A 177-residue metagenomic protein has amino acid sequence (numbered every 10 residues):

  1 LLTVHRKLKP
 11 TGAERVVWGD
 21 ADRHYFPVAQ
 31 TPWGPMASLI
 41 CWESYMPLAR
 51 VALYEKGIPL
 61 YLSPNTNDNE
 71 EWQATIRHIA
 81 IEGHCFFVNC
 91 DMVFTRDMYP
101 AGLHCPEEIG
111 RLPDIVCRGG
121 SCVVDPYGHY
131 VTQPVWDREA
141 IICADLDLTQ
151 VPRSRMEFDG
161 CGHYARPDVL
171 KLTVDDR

Functional and structural regions predicted by a protein language model:
L1-P59, N65, N69-H78, E157: Active-site catalytic loop in hydrolytic enzyme cores
T3-V4, F87-C90: General beta-strand structural signal in soluble alpha/beta enzymes
L8, A13-R15, F26, L39 (+5 more regions): Generic secondary-structure boundary/loop-capping signal
V28-Q30, I79, P113, Q133-P134: Short secondary-structure boundary/capping segments
L60, F86: Short, Asp-centered acidic motifs that coordinate Mg2+ and/or phosphate in catalytic or ligand-binding sites
S63-P64, C90: Generic beta-sheet signal
M92-R177: C-terminal beta-strand edge segments of enzyme domains
